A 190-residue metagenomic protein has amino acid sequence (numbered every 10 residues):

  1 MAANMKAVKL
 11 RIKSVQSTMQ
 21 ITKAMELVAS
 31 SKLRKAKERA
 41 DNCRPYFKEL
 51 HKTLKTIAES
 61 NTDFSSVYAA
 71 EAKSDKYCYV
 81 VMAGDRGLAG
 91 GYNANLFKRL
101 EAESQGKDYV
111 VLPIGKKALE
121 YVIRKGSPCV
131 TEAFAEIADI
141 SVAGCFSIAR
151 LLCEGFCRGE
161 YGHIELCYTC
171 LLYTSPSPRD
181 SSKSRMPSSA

Functional and structural regions predicted by a protein language model:
A2-S175, R179: Conserved loop-to-helix interface motifs that mediate assembly, gating, or partner/ligand docking in ancient ring
P178-D180, S184-A190: Positively charged, low-complexity/disordered segments
